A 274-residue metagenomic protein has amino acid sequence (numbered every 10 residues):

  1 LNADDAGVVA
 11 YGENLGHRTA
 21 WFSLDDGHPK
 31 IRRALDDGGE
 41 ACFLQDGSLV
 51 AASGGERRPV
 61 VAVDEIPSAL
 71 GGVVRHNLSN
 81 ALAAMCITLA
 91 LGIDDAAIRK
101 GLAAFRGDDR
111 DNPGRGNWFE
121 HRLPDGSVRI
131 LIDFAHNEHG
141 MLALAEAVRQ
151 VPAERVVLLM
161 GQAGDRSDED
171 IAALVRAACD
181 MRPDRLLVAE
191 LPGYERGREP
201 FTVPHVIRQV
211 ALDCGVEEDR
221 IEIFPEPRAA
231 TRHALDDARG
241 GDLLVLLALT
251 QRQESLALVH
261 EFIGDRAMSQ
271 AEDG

Functional and structural regions predicted by a protein language model:
L1-R129, A211: Acidic, Mg2+-coordinating active-site environments of NTP-dependent enzymes
L70-H76, C86-A96, K100-G274: ATP-dependent carboxylate-amine ligase
